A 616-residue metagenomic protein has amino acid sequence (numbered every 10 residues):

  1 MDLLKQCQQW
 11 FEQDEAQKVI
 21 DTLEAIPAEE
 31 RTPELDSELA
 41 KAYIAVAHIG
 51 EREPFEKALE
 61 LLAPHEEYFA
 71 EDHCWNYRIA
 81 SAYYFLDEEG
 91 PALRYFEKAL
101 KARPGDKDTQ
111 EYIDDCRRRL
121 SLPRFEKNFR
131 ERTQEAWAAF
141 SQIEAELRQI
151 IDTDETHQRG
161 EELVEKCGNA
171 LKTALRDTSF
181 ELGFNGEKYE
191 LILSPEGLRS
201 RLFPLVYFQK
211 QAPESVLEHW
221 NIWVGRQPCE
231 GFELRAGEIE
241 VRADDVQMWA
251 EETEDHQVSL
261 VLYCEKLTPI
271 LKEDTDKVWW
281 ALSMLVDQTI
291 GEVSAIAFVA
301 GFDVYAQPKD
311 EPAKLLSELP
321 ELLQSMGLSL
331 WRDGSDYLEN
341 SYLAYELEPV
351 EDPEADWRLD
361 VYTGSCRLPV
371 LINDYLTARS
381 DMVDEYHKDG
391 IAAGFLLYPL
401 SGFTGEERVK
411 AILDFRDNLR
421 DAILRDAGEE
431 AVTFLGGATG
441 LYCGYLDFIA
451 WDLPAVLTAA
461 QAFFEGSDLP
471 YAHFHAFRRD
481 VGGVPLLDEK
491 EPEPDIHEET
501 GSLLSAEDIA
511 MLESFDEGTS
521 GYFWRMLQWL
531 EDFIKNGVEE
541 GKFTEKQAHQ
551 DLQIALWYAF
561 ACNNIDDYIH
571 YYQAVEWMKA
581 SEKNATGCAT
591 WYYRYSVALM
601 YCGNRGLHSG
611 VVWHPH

Functional and structural regions predicted by a protein language model:
M1-K5, R31-A47, H73-R78, G501-G518 (+2 more regions): Amphipathic alpha-helical repeat scaffolds of TPR domains
Q13, V46, R52, L86 (+3 more regions): Structural motif corresponding to the intra-repeat A-B loop/turn of tetratricopeptide repeats
A16, I49, F55, E89 (+3 more regions): TPR-repeat structural position
I26, P64-H65, K98-A99, A580-S581: Canonical positions in the second alpha-helix
L217, W357-D381, E385-E499: C-terminal structured domains
